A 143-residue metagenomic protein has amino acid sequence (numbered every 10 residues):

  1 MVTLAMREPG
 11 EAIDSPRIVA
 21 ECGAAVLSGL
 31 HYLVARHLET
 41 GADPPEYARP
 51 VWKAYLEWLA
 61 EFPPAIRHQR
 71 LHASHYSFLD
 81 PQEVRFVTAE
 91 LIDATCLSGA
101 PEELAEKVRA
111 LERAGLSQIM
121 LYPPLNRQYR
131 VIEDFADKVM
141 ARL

Functional and structural regions predicted by a protein language model:
M1-A110: An alpha-helical appendage that flanks or caps ligand/catalytic pockets
D14, L111, F135, V139: Conserved, mostly hydrophobic/aromatic
A114-G115: Structural motif
P123-P124: Histidine-centered catalytic/metal-binding microenvironments
Q128-L143: C-terminal helical cap(s) of enzyme catalytic domains, especially alpha/beta-barrels
